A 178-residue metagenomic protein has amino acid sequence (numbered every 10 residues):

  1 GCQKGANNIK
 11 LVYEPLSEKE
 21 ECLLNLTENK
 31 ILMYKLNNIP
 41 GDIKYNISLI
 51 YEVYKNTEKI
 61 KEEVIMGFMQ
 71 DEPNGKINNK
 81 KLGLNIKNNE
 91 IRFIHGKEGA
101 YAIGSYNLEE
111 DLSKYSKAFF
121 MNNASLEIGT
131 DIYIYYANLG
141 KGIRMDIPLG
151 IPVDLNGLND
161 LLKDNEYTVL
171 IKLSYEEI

Functional and structural regions predicted by a protein language model:
G1-C2, L84: Generic low-polarity alpha-helical segments
C2-P73: N-terminal export/targeting and maturation segments
M66-I178: Extracytoplasmic electrostatic interaction patches
